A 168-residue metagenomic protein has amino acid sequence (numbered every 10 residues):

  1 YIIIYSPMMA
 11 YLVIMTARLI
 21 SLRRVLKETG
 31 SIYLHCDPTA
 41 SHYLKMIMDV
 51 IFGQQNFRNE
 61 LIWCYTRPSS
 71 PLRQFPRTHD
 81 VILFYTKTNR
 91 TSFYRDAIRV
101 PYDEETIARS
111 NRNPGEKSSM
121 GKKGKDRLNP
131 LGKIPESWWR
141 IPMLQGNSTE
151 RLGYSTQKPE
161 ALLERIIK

Functional and structural regions predicted by a protein language model:
Y1-K168: Core catalytic lobe of class I
